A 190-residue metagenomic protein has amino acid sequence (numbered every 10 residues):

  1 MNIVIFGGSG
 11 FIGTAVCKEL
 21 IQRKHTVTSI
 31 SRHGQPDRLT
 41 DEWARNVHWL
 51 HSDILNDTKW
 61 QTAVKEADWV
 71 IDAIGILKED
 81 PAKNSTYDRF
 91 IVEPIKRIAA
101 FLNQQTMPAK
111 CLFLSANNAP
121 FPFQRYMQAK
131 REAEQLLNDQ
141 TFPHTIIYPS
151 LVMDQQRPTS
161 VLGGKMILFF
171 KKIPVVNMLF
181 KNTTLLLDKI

Functional and structural regions predicted by a protein language model:
M1-N2, K110: Residues that mark the start of a beta-strand
I3-R23: N-terminal Rossmann NAD(P)H-binding glycine-rich loop of SDR-like oxidoreductase domains
G7, I74, L112-S115, S150: Active-site beta-alpha turn of Rossmann-fold NAD(P)-dependent dehydrogenases/reductases
A15-E19, F101, L136: Rossmann-fold NAD(P)-dependent oxidoreductase module
R23, F121-I190: Oxidoreductase cofactor-interface core, primarily capturing Rossmann-like NAD(P)-dependent enzymes
T26, I76, P81-N84, R89-E134 (+1 more regions): Conserved Rossmann-fold NAD(P)-dependent oxidoreductase catalytic core, especially the SDR/UDP-sugar
I30-Q35, I54: N-terminal Rossmann-fold cofactor-binding loop
D41-R97, F101-N103: NAD(P)H-binding glycine-rich loop region in Rossmannoid oxidoreductase-like domains and their noncatalytic homologs
